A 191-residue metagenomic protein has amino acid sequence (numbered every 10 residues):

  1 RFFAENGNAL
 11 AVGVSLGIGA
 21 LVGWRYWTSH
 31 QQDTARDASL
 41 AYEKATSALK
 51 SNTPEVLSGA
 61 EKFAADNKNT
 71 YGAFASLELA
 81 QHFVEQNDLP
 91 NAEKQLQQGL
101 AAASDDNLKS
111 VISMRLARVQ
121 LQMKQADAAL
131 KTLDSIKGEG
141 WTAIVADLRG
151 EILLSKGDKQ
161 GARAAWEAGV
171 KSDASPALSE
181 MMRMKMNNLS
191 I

Functional and structural regions predicted by a protein language model:
R1-S15: N-terminal positive-inside, membrane-proximal cytosolic segments immediately preceding the first
G23-A38: Aromatic-capped interface at the extracytoplasmic side of an N-terminal signal-anchor transmembrane helix
A35, S39-Y42, L77, M114 (+2 more regions): TPR/TPR-like alpha-solenoid signature
R36-E55: Short extracytoplasmic/periplasmic juxtamembrane "stem" segments immediately C-terminal to an N-terminal membrane anchor
L49-K50, E61-I144, R149: Alpha-helical adaptor scaffolds
E55-V56, N91, A128, G161: Alpha-helical positions within canonical tetratricopeptide repeat
S155, K159-I191: Terminal, low-structured helical/coil segments at or just beyond the last alpha-helical repeat
